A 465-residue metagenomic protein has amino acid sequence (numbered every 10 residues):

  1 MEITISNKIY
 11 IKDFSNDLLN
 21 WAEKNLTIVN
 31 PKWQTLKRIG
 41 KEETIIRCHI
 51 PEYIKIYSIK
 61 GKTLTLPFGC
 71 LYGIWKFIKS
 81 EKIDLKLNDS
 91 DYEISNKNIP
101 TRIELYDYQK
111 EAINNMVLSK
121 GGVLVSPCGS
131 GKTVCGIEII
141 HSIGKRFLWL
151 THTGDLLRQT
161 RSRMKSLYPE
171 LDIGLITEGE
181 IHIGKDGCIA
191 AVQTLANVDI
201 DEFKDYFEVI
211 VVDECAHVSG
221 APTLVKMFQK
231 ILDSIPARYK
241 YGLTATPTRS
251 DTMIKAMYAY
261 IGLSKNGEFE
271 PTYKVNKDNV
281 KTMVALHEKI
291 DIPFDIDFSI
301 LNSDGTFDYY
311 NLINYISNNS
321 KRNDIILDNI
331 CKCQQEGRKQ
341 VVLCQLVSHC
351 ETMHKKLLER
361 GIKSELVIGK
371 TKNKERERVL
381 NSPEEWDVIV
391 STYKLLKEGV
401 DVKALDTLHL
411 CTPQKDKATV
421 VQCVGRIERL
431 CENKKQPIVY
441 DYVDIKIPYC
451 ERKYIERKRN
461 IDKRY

Functional and structural regions predicted by a protein language model:
S119-I143: Walker A/P-loop
S126, P247, K415-K435: Conserved SF2 helicase motif VI
R158, D172-I183, E351-T352, I362-K397: Conserved helicase ATPase core of P-loop NTP-dependent helicases/translocases
E178-V209, G220-A221, V225-Q229, L395: Conserved helix/coil segment N-terminal to the catalytic DExD/H
H217-V284, I461: Post-DEXD/H (motif II) to motif III coupling segment of the RecA-like Helicase ATP-binding lobe
D304-Q345, T352-K355: Conserved interdomain hinge at the start of the Helicase C-terminal
V400-P413, Q422, I438-D441: A short beta-strand element within the Helicase C-terminal
R426-I455: Conserved segment of the helicase C-terminal RecA-like domain
